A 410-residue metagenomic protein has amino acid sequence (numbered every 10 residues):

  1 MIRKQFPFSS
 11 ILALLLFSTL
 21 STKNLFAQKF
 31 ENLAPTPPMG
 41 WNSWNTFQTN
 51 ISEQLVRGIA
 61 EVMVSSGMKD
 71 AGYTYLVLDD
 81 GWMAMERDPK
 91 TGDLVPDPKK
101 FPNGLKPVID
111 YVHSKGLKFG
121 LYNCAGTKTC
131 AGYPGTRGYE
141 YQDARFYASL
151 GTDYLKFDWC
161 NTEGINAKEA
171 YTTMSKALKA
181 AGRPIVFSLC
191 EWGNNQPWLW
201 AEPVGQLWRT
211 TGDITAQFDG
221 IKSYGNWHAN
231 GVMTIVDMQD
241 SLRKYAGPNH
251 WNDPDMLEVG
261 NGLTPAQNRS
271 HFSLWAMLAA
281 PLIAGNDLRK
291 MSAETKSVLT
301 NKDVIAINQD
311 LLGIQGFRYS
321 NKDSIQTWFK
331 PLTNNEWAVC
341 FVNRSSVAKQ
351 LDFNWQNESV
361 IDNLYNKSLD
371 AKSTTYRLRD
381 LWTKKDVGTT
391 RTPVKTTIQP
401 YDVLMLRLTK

Functional and structural regions predicted by a protein language model:
M1-K29: Bacterial Sec-dependent N-terminal signal peptides
Q28-E53, R57, V62: N-terminal module-boundary/linker segments of secreted carbohydrate-active enzymes
L33, P37-S43, G72-D79, K118-N123 (+8 more regions): Structural recognition of the beta-strand scaffold that forms the well-ordered cores of secreted hydrolase catalytic
I59, M63-G164: Aromatic-lined carbohydrate-binding/catalytic grooves of carbohydrate-active enzymes
V186-D287: Glycan-recognition surfaces
R269-Y319: Catalytic cores of secreted or luminal carbohydrate-active enzymes
W275-L278, I283-G285, N321-Y365: Carbohydrate-binding surface patches
G388-K410: C-terminal beta-strand-rich structural cap/linker in extracellular carbohydrate-active enzymes
